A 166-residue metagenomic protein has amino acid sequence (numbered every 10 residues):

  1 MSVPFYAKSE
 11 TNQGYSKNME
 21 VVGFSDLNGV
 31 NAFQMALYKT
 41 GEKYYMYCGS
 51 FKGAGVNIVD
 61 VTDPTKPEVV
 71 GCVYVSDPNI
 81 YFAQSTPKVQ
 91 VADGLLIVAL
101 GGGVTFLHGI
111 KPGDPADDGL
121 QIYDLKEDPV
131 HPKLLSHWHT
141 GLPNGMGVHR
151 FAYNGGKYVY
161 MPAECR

Functional and structural regions predicted by a protein language model:
M1-R166: Feature marking well-ordered beta-strand scaffolds used for ligand recognition
